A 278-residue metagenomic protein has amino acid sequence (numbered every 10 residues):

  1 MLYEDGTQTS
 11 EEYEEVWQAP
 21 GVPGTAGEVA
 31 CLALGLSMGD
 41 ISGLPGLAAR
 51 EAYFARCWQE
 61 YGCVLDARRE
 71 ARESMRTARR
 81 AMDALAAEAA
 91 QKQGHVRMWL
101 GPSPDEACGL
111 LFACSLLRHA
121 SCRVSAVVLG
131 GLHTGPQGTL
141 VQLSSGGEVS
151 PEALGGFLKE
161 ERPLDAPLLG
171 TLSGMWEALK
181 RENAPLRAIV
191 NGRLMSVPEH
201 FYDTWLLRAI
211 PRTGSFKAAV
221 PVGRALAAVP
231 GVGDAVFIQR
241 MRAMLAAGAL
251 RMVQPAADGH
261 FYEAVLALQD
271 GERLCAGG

Functional and structural regions predicted by a protein language model:
M1-E70: A structured, charge-rich N-terminal accessory region that forms the first stable segment of a protein and links
M1-W17, G21-A26, H95-V96, T134-L140 (+3 more regions): Terminal alpha-helical anchor/extension segments at protein ends
Y3, I41-S42, E106-C114, P136-L140: A short acidic (Asp/Glu
V29-G35, R123-P136, V236, V253-A256: A generic structural motif
Q59-L111: Long, hydrophobic/aromatic-enriched structural stretches that serve as scaffold segments
F112-V124: A short alpha->loop->secondary-structure connector
Q142-F216: A conserved mid-domain beta-alpha-beta active-site/ligand-binding segment of alpha/beta enzyme cores
N183-G278: C-terminal, charge/polar-rich interaction regions
